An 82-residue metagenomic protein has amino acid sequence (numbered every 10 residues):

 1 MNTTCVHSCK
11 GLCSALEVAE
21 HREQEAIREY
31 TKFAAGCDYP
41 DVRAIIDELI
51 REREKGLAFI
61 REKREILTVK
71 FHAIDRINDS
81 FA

Functional and structural regions predicted by a protein language model:
M1-A82: Iron-associated oxidoreductase/ferritin-like identity signal
